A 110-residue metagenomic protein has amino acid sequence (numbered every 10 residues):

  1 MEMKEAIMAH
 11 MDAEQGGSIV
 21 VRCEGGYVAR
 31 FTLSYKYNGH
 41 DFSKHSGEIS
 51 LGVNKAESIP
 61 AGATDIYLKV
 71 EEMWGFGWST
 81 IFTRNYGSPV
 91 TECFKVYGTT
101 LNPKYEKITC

Functional and structural regions predicted by a protein language model:
E2-C110: Intrinsically disordered, low-complexity segments enriched in small/polar residues
